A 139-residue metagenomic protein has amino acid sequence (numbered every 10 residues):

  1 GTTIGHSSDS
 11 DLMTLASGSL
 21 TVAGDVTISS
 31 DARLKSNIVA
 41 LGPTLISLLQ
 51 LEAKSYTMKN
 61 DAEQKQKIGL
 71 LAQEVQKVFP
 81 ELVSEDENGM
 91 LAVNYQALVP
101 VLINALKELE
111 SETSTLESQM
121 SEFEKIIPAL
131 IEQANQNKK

Functional and structural regions predicted by a protein language model:
G1-L41, E112, E117-Q133: Intrinsic low-complexity, repeat-rich intrinsically disordered segments enriched in small/flexible residues
T14, G69-L70, A92, P100: Short aromatic/basic micro-patch
S29, L41, L51-K54, V78-E81: Conserved, well-folded catalytic cores of nucleic-acid-processing and energy-transducing macromolecular machines
S30-N37, K54-I68: Active-site-adjacent substrate-recognition loops and nearby beta-strands within hydrolase catalytic domains
L48: Extracytoplasmic
V75: Active-site-adjacent helical/loop segments in soluble small-molecule enzymes
E81, E85-K139: C-terminal intramolecular chaperone/auto-processing assembly modules
